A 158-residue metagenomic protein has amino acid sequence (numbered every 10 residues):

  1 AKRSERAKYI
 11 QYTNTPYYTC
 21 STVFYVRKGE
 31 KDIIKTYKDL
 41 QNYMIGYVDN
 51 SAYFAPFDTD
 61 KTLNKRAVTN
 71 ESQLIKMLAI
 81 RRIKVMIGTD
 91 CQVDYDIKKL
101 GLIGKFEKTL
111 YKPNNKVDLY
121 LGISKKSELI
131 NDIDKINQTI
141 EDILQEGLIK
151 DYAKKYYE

Functional and structural regions predicted by a protein language model:
A1-L40, N50-S51, T109-N114: Acidic, polar ligand-binding/catalytic clefts
A1-Y9, P56, K84-N115: A ligand-binding cleft/hinge motif common to bilobed small-molecule-binding domains
A1-Y9, Y47, N64-A67, E146 (+1 more regions): Extracytoplasmic small-molecule ligand-binding "clamshell" domains of the periplasmic binding protein/Venus flytrap
K2-R3, K28-K31, Y43-Y53, T62 (+2 more regions): Short coil/turn segments
R6, T19-V23, L100-N137: Periplasmic-binding protein-like
K28-K31, Y43-M44, G122-Y156: Extended ligand-binding regions for polar small-molecule ligands
A52-K65, G104-K105, I140-E158: Ligand-binding clefts/hinges and TM-proximal coupling segments of bilobed small-molecule sensing domains
R66-K76, I80, Q92: Short helix-initiation/N-cap motifs at beta->coil->alpha
